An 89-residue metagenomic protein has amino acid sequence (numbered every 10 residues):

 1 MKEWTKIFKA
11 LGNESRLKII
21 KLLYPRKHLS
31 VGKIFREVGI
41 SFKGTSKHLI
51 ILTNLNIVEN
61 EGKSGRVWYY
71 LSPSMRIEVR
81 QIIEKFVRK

Functional and structural regions predicted by a protein language model:
K9-G12, K21-P25: Short, locally clustered residues in the helix-turn-helix/winged-helix DNA-binding domain
K9-S15, P73-S74: Short helix-coil-helix linker/hinge
E14-L17, R26-S30: Short capping segments at the starts of secondary-structure elements
I20, L49-I50: Short, hydrophobic-biased segments on the C-terminal half of alpha helices that form "recognition helices"
P25, W68-K89: Conserved segment of winged-helix/HTH DNA-binding domains
K33-R36: A short acidic, leucine-rich amphipathic alpha-helix
K43: Key DNA-contact positions within bacterial/archaeal DNA-binding proteins
N54-S64, Y70: Beta-hairpin "wing" of winged helix-turn-helix
